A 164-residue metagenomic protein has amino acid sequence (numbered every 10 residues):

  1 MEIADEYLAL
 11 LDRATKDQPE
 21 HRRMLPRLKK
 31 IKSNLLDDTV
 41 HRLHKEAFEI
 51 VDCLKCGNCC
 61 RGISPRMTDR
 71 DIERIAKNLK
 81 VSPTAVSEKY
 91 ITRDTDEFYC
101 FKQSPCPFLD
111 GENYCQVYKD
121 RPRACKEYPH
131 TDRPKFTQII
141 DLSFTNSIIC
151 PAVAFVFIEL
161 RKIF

Functional and structural regions predicted by a protein language model:
M1-F164: Short loop/turn segments that flank or connect secondary-structure elements
